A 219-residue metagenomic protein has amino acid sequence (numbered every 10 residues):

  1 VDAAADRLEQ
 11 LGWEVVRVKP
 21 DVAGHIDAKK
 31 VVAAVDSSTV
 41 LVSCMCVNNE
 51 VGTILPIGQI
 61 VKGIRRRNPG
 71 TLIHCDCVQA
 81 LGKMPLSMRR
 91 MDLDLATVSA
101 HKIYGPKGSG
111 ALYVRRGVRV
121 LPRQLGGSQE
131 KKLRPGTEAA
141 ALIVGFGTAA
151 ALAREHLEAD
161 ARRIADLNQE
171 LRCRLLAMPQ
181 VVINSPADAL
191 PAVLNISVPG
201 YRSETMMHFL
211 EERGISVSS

Functional and structural regions predicted by a protein language model:
V1-S219: Pyridoxal 5′-phosphate
